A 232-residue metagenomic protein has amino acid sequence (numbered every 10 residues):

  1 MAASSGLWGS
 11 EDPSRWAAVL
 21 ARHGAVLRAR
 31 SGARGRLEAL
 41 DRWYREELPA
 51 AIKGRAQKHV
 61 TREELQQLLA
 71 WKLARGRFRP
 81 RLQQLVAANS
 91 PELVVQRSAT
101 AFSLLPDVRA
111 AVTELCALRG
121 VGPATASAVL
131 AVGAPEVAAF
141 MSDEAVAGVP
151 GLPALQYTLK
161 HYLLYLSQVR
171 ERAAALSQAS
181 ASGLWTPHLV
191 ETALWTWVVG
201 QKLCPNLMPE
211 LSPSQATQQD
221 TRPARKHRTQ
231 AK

Functional and structural regions predicted by a protein language model:
M1-Q66, A138-K232: C-terminal accessory module of base-excision DNA glycosylases/AP lyases that mediates lesion recognition and DNA
R55-S90: Conserved, ordered domain cores of eukaryotic regulatory proteins
K72-R77, G133-A138, V198: Short alpha-helix boundary/capping elements
R77-V121: Helix-hairpin-helix/helix-loop-helix acidic hairpins
A110-P150: Catalytic DNA-binding helix-loop module of base-excision-repair DNA glycosylases/AP lyases
